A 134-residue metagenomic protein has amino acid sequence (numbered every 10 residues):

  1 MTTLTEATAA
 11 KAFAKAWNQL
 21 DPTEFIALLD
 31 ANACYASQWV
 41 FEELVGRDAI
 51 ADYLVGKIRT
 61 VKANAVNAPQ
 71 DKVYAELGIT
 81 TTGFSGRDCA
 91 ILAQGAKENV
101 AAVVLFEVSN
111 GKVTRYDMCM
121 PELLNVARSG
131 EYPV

Functional and structural regions predicted by a protein language model:
M1-V134: C-terminal and inter-domain tail/linker signature
